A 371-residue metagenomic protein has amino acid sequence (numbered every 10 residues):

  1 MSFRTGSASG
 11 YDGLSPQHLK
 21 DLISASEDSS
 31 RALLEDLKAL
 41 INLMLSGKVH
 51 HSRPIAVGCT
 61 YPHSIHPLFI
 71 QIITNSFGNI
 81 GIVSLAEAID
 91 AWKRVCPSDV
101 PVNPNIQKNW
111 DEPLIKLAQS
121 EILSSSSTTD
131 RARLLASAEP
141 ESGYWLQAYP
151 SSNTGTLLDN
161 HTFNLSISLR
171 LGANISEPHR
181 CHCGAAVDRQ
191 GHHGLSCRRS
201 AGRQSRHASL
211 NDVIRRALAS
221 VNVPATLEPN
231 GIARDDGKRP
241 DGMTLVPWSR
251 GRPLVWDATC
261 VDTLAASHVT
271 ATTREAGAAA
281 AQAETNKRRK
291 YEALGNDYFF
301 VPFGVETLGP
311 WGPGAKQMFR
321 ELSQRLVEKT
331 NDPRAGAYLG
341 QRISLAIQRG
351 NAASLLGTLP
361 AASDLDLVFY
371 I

Functional and structural regions predicted by a protein language model:
M1-P67, Q71, A185-D188, C197-Q204: Conserved pre-catalytic core of RNA-dependent polymerases
G13, Q17-D21, A32, D36-A39 (+6 more regions): Acidic, Ser/Thr-rich intrinsically disordered and amphipathic helical segments
A25, C197-E228: Amphipathic alpha-helical
V57-Y61, P178, R239-D241: Short glycine-rich loop/turn motifs
C59, L227-N230: Long, charged, glycine-rich C-terminal linkers/tails
Y61, H193, I214: Conserved hydrophobic/aromatic pocket- or pore-lining residues that grip, position, or stack substrates in active sites
P62-A185, A201-G202, R216, S220 (+3 more regions): Non-catalytic C-terminal interaction segments of nucleic acid-processing enzymes
G191, T226, R239, M243 (+1 more regions): Short hydrophobic-acidic sequence motifs that mark active-site Asp/Glu residues
